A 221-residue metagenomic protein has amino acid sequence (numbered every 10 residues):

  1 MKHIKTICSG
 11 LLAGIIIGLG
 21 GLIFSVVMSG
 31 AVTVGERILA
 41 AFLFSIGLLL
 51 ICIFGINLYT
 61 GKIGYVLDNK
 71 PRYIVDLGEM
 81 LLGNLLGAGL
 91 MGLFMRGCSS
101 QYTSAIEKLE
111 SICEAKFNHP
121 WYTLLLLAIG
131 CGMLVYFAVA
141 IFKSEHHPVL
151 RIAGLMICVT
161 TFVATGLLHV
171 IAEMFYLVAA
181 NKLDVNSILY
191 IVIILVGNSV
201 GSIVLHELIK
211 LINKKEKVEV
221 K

Functional and structural regions predicted by a protein language model:
M1-K221: Alpha-helical transmembrane segments and their helix-helix packing motifs
